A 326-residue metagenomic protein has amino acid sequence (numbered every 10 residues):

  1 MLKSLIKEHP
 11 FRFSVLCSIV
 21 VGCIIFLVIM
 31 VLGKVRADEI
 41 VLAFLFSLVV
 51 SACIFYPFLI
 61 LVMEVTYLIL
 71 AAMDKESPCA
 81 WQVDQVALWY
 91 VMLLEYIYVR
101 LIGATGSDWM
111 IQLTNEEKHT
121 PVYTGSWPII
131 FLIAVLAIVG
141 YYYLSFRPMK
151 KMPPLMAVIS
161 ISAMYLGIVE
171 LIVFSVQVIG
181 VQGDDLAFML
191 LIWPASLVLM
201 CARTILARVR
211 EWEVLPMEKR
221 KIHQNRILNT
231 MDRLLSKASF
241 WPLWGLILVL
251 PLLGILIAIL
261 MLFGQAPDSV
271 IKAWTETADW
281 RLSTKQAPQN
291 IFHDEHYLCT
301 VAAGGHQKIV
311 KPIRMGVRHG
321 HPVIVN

Functional and structural regions predicted by a protein language model:
L2-S47, F55-N326: Long, compositionally biased charged/polar accessory segments in the mid-to-C-terminal portions of proteins
